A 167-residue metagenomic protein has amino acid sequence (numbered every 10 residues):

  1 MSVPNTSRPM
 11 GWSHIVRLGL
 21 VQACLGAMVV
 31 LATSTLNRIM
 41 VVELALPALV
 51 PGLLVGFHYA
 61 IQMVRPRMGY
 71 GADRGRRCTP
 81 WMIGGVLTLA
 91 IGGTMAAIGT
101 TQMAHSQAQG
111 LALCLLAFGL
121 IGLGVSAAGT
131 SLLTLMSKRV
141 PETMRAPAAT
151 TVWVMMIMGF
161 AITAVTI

Functional and structural regions predicted by a protein language model:
S2-Q62: Helix-loop boundary and gating motifs at the non-cytosolic
G19, G52, I83, A146-T151: Conserved glycine-rich helix-kink/hinge and helix-boundary motifs of the Major Facilitator Superfamily
L44, R76, S137-P141: Short helix-loop-helix connector
A48-L49, L111, E142-V152: Loop-to-transmembrane helix entry/capping segments in MFS-fold secondary transporters and related SLC/MFSD carriers
H58-R65, A146-I167: Glycine-rich segments within core transmembrane alpha-helices of 12-TM secondary carriers
Q62-R77: Helix-to-loop junctions at the C-terminal end of transmembrane segments in multipass secondary transporters
I83-A108: C-terminal ends and interior cores of transmembrane alpha-helices in multi-pass membrane transporters/permeases
V125-V140: Intracellular juxtamembrane helix-capping segments at the cytosolic ends of symmetry-related transmembrane helices
